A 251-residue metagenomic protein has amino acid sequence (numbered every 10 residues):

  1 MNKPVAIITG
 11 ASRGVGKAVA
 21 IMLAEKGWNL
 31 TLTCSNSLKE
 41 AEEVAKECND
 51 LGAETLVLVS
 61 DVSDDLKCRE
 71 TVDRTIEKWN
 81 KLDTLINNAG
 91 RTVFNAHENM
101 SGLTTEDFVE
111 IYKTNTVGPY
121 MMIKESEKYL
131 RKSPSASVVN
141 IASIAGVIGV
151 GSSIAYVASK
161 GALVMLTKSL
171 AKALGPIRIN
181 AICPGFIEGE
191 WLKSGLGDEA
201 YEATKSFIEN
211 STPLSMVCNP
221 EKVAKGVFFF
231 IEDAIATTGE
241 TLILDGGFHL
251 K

Functional and structural regions predicted by a protein language model:
S12-G14: Conserved glycine-rich cofactor-binding loop
A96-M100, T104-V109, I208: Substrate-binding pocket helix/loop in short-chain dehydrogenase/reductase
I123, M216-L244, H249: C-terminal substrate-recognition "lid" of short-chain dehydrogenase/reductases
I123, S159, T167: Active-site helix of classical SDR
K128, A171-A173: Alpha-helical segment proximal to the catalytic Tyr-Lys
S143: Residue(s) in the substrate-gating loop at a strand-loop-helix junction that position the organic substrate next
G175-R178, C183, T237-G239: Short, small/polar-rich loop/turn modules that mediate ligand/substrate recognition or access, typified
